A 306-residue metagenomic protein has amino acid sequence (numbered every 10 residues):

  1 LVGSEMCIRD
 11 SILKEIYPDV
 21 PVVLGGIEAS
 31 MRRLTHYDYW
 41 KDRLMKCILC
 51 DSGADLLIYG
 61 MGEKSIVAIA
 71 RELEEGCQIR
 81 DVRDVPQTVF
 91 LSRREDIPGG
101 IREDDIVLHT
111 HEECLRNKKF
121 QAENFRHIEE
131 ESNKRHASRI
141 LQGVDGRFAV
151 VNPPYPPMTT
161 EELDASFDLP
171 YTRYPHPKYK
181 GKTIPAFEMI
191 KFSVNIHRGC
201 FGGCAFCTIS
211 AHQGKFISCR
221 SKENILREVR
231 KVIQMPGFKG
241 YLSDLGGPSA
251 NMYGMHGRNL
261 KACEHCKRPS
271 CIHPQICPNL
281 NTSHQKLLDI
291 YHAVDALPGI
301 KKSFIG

Functional and structural regions predicted by a protein language model:
L1-I8: Short, small-residue-biased leader/transition segments that mark boundaries at the very start of proteins
E15-H36: Short beta-strand/loop segments at the ligand-binding rim of alpha/beta enzyme cores
V20, K231-G306: Conserved SAM/AdoMet-binding glycine-rich loop
M31-R33, E63-R71, S92-P98, F216 (+1 more regions): Flexible glycine/acidic-rich beta-alpha junction loops that bind and position SAM and/or redox cofactors in anaerobic
D55, S166, C200, C204 (+1 more regions): Conserved, mostly hydrophobic/aromatic
E123-S193: N-terminal [4Fe-4S]-dependent radical SAM core
T183-T208, Y241: N-terminal pre-triad scaffold of radical SAM enzymes
Q213-F238: Conserved alpha-helical substructure of the radical SAM core
